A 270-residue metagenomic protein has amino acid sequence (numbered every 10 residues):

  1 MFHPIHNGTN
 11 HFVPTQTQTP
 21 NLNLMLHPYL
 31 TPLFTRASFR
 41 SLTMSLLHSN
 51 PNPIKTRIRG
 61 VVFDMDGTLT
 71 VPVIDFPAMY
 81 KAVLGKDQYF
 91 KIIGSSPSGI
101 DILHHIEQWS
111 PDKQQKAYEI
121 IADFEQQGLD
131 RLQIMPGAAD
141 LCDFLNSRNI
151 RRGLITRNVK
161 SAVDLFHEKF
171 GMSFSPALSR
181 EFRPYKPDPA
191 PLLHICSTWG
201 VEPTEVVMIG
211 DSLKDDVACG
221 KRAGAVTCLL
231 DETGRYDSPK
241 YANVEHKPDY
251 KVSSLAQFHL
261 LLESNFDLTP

Functional and structural regions predicted by a protein language model:
F2-G60, A139-I150, I155-P270: Asp-based, Mg2+/Mn2+-dependent phosphohydrolase catalytic module
S45-G99: Active-site neighborhood of HAD-like aspartate-dependent phosphohydrolases
V71-P72, D130, A162, P187: Secondary-structure boundary/capping motif
F76-V83, A122-E125, V163-F166: Hydrophobic alpha-helical core bundles mediating ligand binding, dimerization, or RNAP-core interactions
F76-Y80, G99, L103, Q114 (+4 more regions): A general structural signal for well-ordered alpha-helical segments in protein cores
K86-L103, K113-Y118, F174: Short, surface-exposed acidic
H104-D143, R148-I150: Metal-dependent phosphoesterase signature
